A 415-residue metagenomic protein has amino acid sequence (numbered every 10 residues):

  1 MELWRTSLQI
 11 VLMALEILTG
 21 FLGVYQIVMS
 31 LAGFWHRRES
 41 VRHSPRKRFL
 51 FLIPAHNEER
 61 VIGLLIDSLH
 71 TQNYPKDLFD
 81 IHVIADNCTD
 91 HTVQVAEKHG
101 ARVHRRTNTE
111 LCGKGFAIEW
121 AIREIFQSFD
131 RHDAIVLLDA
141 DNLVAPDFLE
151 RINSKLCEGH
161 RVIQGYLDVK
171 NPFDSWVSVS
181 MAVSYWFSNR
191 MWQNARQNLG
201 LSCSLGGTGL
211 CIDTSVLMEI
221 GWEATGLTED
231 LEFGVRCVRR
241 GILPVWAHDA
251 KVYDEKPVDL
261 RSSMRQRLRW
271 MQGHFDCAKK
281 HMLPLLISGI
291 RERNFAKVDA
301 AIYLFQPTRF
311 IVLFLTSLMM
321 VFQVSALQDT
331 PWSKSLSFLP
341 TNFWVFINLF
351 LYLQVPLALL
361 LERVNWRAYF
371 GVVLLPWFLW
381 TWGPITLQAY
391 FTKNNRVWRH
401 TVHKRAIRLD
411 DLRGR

Functional and structural regions predicted by a protein language model:
M1-S68: N-proximal low-complexity "stem/linker" segments adjacent to membrane-targeting elements
L31-W35, V41-H43, Y303-N394: Membrane-embedded multi-pass helical conduit in multi-pass membrane proteins, especially envelope-biosynthetic
K47-L50, D80, E232: Cell-envelope/extracellular polymer assembly enzymes that use nucleotide-activated donors
G63, D90-E97, R105, D147: Acidic helix N-cap motif at the loop->helix transition within catalytic regions of sugar-transfer enzymes
D67-L78: Short, acidic, metal-binding catalytic loop of nucleotide-sugar glycosyltransferases
A85-V93, N108-E110, L143: A conserved acidic beta->alpha catalytic loop
R105-S128, P146-G226, L268, Q272-K279 (+1 more regions): Long helical/loop segments within the catalytic core of UDP-sugar-dependent glycosyltransferases, especially the large
F129-L143: Short beta-strand-to-loop acidic/aromatic patch adjacent to the donor-nucleotide binding site
